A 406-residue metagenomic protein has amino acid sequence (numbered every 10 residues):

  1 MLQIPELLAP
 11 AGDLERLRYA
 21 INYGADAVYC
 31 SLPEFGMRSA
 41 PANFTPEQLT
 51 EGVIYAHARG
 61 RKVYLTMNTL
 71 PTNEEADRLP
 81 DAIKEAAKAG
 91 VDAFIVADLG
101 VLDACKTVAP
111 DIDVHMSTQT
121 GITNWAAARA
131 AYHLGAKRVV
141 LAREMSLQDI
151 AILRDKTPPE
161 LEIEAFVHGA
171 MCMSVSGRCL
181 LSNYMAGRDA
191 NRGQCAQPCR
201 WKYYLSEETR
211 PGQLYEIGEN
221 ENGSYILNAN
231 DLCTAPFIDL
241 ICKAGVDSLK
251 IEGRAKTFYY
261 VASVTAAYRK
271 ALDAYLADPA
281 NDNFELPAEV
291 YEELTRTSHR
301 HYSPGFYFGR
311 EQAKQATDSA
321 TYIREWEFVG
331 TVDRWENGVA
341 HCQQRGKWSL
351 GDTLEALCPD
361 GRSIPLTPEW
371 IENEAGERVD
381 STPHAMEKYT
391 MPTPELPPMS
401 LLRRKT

Functional and structural regions predicted by a protein language model:
M1-N22, A27-E34, R59-T69, N73-P80 (+5 more regions): Surface-exposed amphipathic alpha-helical tracts and adjacent flexible/coil segments at the periphery of soluble enzymes
D13-L17, E34-W125: Active-site beta->alpha loop and helix N-cap motifs at the rims of alpha/beta catalytic domains
